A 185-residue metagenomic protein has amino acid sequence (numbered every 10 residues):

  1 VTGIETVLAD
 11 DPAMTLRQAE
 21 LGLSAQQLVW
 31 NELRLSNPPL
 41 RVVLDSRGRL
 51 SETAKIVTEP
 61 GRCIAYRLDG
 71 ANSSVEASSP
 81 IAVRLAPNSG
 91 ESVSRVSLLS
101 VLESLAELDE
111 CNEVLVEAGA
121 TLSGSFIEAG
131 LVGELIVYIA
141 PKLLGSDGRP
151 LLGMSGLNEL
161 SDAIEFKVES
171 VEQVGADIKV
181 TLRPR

Functional and structural regions predicted by a protein language model:
V1, V43, L115, I136 (+1 more regions): Structured core elements
V1-N112, T121-G124: Active-site ligand-binding patch in enzyme domains
G3, A118-A120, G130, G145-G148 (+1 more regions): Glycine-centered flexibility sites
T6, G48, T121-S123, G148-E159 (+1 more regions): Short, flexible micro-motifs
L21-A25, C63-R67, V137-I139, L157-S161 (+1 more regions): Short, surface-exposed linear patches
A71, G90, S155-R185: Conserved histidine-centered catalytic loops in small-molecule metabolism enzymes
N112-V114, A118, S123, E128-A129 (+1 more regions): Helical hairpin unit composed of two closely spaced alpha helices linked by a short loop
E128-F166: Flexible, gly/pro- and Lys/Arg-enriched active-site loops
